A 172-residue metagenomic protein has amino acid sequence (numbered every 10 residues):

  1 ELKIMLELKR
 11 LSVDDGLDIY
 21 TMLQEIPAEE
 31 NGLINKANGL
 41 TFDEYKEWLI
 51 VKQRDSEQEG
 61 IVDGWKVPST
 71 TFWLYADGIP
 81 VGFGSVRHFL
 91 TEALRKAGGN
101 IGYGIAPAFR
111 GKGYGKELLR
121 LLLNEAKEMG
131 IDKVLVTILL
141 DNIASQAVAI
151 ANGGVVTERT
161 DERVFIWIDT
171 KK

Functional and structural regions predicted by a protein language model:
L2-N100, E125, D161-K172: GNAT-family acyltransferases
R10-V13, I105, L140: Conserved residues at beta->alpha junctions
A93, R110-G111, D141: Glycine-/small-residue-rich active-site loops that bind phosphorylated ligands and cofactors
G102-I105, G111-E128, Q146-A151: Conserved acetyl-CoA-binding loop-helix of GNAT-fold acetyltransferases
A126-T137: Conserved GNAT acetyl-CoA-binding A-motif
V136-Q146: Conserved beta-strand-loop-alpha-helix junction that forms the acyl-donor binding cleft
T137, I150-I168: Conserved catalytic-core motifs of GNAT/GCN5-like acyltransferases
